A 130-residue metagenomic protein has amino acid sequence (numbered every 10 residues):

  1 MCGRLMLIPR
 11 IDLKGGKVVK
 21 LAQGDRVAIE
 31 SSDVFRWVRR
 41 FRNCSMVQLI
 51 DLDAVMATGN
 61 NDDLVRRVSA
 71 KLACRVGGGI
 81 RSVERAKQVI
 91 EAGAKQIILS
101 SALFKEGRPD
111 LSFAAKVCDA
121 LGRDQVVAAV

Functional and structural regions predicted by a protein language model:
C2-L72, R81-E84, E91-A92, F104 (+1 more regions): Conserved N-terminal beta1-alpha1 strand-loop-helix module at the mouth
S69, Q96-I98, A120: A general secondary-structure boundary signal
V76: Conserved phosphate/oxyanion-binding catalytic-loop motifs
Q88-F113: Glycine-rich phosphate-binding active-site loops on the catalytic face of alpha/beta enzymes
F104-V130: Short histidine
